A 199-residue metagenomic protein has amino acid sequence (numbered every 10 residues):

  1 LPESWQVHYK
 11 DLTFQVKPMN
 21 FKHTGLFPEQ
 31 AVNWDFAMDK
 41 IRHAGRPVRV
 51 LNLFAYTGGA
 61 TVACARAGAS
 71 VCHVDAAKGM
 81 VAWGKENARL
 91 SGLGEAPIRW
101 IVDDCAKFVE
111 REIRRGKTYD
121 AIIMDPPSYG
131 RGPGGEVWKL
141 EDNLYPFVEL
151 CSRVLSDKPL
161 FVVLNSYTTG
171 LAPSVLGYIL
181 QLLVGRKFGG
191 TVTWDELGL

Functional and structural regions predicted by a protein language model:
L1-P28, D35: Non-catalytic substrate-recognition/targeting regions of SAM-dependent transferases
P28-R46: Conserved alpha-helix/loop element of class I SAM-dependent methyltransferases that forms part of the SAM/SAH-binding
G45-Y56: Conserved class I S-adenosyl-L-methionine
N52-L53, H73, I101: Conserved SAM-binding loop
T57-V71: Conserved SAM-binding loop of SAM-dependent methyltransferases across substrates and taxa, primarily the Class I
A77-I123: S-adenosyl-L-methionine
K78-M80, V102-C105, Y119-L150: Mobile active-site "lid"/loop adjacent to the S-adenosyl-L-methionine
K158-L199: C-terminal catalytic and target-recognition region of SAM-dependent MTase-like enzymes, primarily methyltransferases
